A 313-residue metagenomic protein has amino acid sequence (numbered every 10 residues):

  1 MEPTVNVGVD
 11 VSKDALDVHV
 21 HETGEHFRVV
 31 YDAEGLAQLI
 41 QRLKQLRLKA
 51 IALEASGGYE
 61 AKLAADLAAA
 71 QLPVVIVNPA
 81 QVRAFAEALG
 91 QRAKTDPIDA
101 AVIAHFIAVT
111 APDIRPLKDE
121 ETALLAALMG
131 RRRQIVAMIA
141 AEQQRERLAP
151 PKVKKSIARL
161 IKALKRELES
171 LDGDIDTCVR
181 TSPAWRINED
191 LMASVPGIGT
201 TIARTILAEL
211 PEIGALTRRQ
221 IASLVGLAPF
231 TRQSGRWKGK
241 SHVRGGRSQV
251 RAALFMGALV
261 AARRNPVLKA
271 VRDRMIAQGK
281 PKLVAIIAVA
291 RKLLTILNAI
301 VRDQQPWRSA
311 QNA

Functional and structural regions predicted by a protein language model:
M1-H21, I103, R204-T205: Gly/Thr-rich phosphate-binding beta-strand-loop-beta motif of the actin/hexokinase/Hsp70
M1-T4, H26, R47, S309-A313: Intrinsically disordered, low-complexity and often Lys/Arg-enriched segments
E2, A68, V75-S194, T205: Long, charge-rich intrinsically disordered scaffolds of nucleic-acid metabolism proteins
H21-A50: Nucleic-acid-processing active sites and adjacent nucleic-acid-binding tracks, predominantly divalent metal-dependent
L48-Y59: Short glycine-rich phosphate-binding loop at a beta-alpha junction
T200, T205-Q278, K282, S309: Phosphate-backbone recognition surface of nucleic-acid-processing proteins
A277-A313: Basic, amphipathic alpha-helical segments enriched in Lys/Arg and hydrophobic/aromatic residues
